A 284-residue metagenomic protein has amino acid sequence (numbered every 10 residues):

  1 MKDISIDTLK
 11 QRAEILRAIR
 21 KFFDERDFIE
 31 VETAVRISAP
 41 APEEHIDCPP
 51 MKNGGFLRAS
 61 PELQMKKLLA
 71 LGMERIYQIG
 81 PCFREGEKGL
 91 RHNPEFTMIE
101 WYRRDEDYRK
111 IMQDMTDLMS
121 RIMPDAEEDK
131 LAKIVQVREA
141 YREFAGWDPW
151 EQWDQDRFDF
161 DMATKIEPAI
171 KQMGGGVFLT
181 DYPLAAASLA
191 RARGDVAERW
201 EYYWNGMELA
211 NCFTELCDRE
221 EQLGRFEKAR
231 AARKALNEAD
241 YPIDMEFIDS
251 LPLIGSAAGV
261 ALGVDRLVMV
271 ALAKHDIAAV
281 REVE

Functional and structural regions predicted by a protein language model:
M1-D7, F144-A145: A short, surface-exposed helix-loop junction/capping segment
T8-L9, F23: Auxiliary tRNA-acceptor-end handling modules of aminoacyl-tRNA synthetases
Q11-I15: Aromatic- and glycine-enriched glycan-recognition loops and surfaces that form the carbohydrate-binding subsites
L16, R20, D24, M112-M119 (+1 more regions): Hydrophobic face of alpha-helices
A18-K21, A34-L71, R75-R104, A145-E284: A translation/RNA-centric and nucleic-acid-associated enzymatic feature enriched in Class II aminoacyl-tRNA synthetases
E30-E32: Short beta-strand elements
R91-W153: A conserved active-site cap/scaffold subdomain adjacent to cofactor or substrate pockets
